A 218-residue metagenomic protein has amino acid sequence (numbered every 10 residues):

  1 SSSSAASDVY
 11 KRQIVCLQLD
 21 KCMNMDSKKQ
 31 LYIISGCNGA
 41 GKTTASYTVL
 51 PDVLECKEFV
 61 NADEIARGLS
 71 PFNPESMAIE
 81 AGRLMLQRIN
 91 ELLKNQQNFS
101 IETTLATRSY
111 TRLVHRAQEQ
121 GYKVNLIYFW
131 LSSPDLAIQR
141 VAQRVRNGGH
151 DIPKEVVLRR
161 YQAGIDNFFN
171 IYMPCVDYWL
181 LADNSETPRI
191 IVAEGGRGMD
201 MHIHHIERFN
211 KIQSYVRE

Functional and structural regions predicted by a protein language model:
S1-Q13: Single conserved hydrophobic/aromatic residue that forms the stacking wall/gate of nucleotide- or nucleobase-binding
M23-K28, L93: Phosphate-binding P-loop
N38: The conserved Walker
K42: Conserved lysine of the Walker
S46-Q97: Conserved substrate/cofactor phosphate-moiety recognition/catalytic segment in nucleotide-dependent phosphotransferases
E80-L131, G164: Glycine-rich phosphate-binding loop used to anchor ATP phosphates in small-molecule kinases, encompassing both
Y122-N170: A glycine- and Lys/Arg-enriched "phosphate-lid" helix/loop adjacent to the NTP-binding pocket of small-molecule kinases
N170-E218: NTP-dependent small-molecule kinase module
